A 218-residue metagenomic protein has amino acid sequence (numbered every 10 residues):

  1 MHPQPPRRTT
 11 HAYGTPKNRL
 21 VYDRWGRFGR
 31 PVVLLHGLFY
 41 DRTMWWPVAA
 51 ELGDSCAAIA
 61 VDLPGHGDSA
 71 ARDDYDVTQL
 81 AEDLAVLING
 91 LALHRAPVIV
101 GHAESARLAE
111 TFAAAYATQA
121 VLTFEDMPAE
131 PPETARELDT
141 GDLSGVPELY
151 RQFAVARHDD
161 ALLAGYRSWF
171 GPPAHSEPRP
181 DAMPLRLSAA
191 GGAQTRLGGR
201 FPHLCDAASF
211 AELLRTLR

Functional and structural regions predicted by a protein language model:
P16, R24, A50, I59-V100 (+1 more regions): Active-site loop/oxyanion-hole signature of alpha/beta-hydrolase fold enzymes
R19-R30: Short beta-strand-to-loop junctions in surface cap/lid or active-site-entrance loops
L35-G37, H102: The conserved beta1-alpha1 loop
G37-P47, A58: Serine-hydrolase catalytic-loop signature spanning alpha/beta hydrolases and amidase-signature enzymes
F39, L63-G67, P128-A129, G199-P202: Alpha/beta-hydrolase active-site loop signature
R95-P132: Conserved hydrolase catalytic core segment
V121-S176: Helix-rich cap/lid subdomain of alpha/beta-hydrolase
V155-A208, E212: Conserved serine/cysteine hydrolase catalytic core
